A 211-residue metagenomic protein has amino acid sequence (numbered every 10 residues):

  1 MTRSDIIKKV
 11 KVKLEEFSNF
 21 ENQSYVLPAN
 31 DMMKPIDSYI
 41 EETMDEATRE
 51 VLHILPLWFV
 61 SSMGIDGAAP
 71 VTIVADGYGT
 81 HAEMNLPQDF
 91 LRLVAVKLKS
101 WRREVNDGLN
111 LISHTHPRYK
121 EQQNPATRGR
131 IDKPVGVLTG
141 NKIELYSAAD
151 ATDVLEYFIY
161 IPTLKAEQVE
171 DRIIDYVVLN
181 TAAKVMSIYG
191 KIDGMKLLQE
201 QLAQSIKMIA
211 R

Functional and structural regions predicted by a protein language model:
M1-R211: Glycine-enriched, solvent-exposed interface loops adjoining structured elements
